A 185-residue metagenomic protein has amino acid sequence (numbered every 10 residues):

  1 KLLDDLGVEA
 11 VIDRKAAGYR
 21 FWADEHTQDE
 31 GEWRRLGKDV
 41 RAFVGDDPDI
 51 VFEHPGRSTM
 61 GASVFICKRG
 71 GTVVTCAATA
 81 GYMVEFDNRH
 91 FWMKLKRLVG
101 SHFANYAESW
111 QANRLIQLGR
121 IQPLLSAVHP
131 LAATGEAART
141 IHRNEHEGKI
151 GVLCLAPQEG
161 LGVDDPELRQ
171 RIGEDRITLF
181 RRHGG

Functional and structural regions predicted by a protein language model:
K1-S58: Adenosine-nucleotide cofactor-binding segment
L3, V51, S63, L98 (+2 more regions): Terminal peptide-recognition signature
R14-R20, A77-G81, F103-A104: Short, acidic/turn-prone active-site loops that include or flank metal/cofactor- and phosphate-binding residues
R35, D46, G61, Y106-G185: C-terminal hydrophobic helical "lid"/dimerization subdomain of Rossmann-like NAD(P)H-dependent oxidoreductases
P48-F52, G71, K149: Short SAM/SAH-binding signature in class I
C67-K68: Helix-to-beta-strand junctions that scaffold the AdoMet/dcAdoMet cofactor pocket in Class I SAM-dependent enzymes
G71-T72, K96: Glycine-centered, small-residue-biased loops immediately flanking beta-strands in adenine/cofactor-binding cores
A78-L95, Y106-A112: Rossmann-fold NAD(P)-binding glycine/threonine-rich loop
